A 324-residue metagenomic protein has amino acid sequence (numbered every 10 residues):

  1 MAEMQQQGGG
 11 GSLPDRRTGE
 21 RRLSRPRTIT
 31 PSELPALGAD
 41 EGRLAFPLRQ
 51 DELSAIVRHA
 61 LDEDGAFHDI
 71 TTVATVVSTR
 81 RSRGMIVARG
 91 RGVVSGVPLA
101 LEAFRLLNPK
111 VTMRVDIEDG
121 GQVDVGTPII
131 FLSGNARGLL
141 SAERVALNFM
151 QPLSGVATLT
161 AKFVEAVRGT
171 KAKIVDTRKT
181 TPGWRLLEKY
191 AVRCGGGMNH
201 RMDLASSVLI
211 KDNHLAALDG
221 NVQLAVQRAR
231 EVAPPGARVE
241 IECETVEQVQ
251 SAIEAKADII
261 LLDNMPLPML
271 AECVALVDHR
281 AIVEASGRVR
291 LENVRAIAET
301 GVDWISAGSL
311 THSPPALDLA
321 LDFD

Functional and structural regions predicted by a protein language model:
M1-A2, D15: Short, low-complexity, intrinsically disordered N-terminal modules that encode targeting/processing signals
Q5-Q7: Low-complexity, intrinsically disordered or signal/transmembrane-proximal segments
L23-E244, Q248-A255, I259, P268-L276 (+4 more regions): Acidic/glycine-rich phosphate/pyrophosphate-binding loops and surrounding catalytic core that coordinate Mg2+
L262: Active-site core of metal-dependent hydrolases
A320-D324: Active-site loop ensemble at the mouth of alpha/beta enzyme cores that anchors a bound cofactor
